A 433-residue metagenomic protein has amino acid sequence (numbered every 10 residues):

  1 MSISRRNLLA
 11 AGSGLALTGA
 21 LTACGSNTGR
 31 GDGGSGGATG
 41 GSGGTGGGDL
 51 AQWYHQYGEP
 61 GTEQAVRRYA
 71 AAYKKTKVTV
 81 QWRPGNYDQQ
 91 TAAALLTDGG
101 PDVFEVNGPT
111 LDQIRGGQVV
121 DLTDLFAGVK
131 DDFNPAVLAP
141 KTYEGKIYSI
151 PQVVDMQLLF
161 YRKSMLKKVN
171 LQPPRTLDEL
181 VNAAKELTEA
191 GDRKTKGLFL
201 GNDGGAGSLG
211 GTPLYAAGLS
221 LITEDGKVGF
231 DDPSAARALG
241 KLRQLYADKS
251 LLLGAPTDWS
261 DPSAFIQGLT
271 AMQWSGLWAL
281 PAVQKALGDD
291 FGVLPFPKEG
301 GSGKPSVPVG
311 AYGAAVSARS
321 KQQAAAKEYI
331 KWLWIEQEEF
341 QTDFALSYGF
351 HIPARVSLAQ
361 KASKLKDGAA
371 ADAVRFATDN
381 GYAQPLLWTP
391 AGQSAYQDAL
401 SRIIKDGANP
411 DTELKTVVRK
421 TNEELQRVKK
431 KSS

Functional and structural regions predicted by a protein language model:
S2-L111, G300-S302, A325, T412 (+1 more regions): Conserved N-terminal structural module of periplasmic/extracytoplasmic solute-binding proteins
A71-A72, V169, G240, Q244-S250 (+1 more regions): Extracytoplasmic/periplasmic substrate-recognition and gating elements
W82-Q90, D178-E179, G254-S263: Short helix-initiation/N-cap motifs at beta->coil->alpha
G108-Q157, G292-L294, K364: Hinge/lid segment of periplasmic solute-binding proteins
T123-P135, G191, G197-N202, L219-R237 (+2 more regions): Short, solvent-exposed loop/beta-turn-alpha elements that line the ligand-binding surface or hinge of extracytoplasmic
A136-P140, L294, A345-D398, R402 (+1 more regions): Long, aromatic- and glycine/proline-rich binding clefts that accommodate carbohydrate-like moieties
Y148-Q152, Q157, D178-V228, T270: Extracytoplasmic/periplasmic solute-binding protein
A184, K227-G254: Glycine-centered hinge/linker elements that transmit conformational signals in sensory and ligand-binding systems
